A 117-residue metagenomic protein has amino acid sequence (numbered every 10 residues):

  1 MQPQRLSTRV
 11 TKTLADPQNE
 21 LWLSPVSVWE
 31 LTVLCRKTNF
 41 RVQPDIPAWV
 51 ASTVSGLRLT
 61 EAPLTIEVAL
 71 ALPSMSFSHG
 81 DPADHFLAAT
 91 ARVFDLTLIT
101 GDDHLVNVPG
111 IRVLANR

Functional and structural regions predicted by a protein language model:
M1-L23, K37-S52, F94, V108 (+1 more regions): Short, well-structured N-terminal submotif of metal-dependent ribonuclease cores
T8, R41-P47, S55-G101: Active-site neighborhoods of divalent-metal-dependent phosphate/nucleic-acid chemistry enzymes
L31: Phosphate/NTP-binding elements of NTP-utilizing enzymes
L34: ABC-type ATPase nucleotide-binding domain
E61-P63, V113-N116: Short acidic-hydrophobic, aromatic-tinged amphipathic segments that line or gate anion-handling sites
H104-L105: Catalytic metal-binding/acid-base residues of hydrolase active sites
